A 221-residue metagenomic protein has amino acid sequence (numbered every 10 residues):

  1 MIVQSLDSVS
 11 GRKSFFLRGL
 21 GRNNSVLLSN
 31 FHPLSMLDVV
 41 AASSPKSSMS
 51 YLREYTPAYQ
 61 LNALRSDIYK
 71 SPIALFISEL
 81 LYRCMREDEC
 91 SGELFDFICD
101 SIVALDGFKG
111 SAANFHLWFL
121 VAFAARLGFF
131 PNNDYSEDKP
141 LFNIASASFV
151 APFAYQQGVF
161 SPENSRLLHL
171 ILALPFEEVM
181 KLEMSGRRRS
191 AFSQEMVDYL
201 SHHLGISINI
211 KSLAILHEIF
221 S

Functional and structural regions predicted by a protein language model:
M1-I2, L6-S221: Non-catalytic alpha-helical scaffolds and adjoining flexible linkers that form interface surfaces for assembly
